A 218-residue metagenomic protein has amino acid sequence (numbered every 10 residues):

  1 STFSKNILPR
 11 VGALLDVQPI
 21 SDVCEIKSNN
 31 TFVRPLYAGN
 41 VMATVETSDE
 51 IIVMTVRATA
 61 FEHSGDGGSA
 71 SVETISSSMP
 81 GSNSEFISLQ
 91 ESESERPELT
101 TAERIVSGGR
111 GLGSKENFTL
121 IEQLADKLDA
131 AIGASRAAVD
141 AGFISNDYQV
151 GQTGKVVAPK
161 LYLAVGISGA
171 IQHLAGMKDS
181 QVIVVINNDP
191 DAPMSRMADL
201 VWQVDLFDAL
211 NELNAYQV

Functional and structural regions predicted by a protein language model:
S1-V218: N-terminal glycine-rich FAD/FM-binding segment characteristic of electron-transfer flavoproteins
